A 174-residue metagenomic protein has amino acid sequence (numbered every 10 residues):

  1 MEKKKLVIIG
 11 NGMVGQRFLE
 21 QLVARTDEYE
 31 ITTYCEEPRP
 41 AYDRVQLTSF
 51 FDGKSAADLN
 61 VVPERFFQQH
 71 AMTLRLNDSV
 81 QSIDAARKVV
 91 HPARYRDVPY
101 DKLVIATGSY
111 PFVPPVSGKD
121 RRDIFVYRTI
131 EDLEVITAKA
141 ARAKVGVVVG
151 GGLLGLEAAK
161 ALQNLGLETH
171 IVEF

Functional and structural regions predicted by a protein language model:
M1-K3, V7, V62-V149, E168-H170: FAD-binding core/adjacent interface of flavoenzyme oxidoreductases
E2-T73, A161-F174: Beta1-alpha1 glycine-rich phosphate/pyrophosphate-binding loop at the start of Rossmann-like nucleotide-binding domains
G15, G155-L156: N-terminal Rossmann-fold NAD(P) dinucleotide-binding loop
F18-R25, R39-A41, R87-R96, V147-L153: Short, mixed-charge, low-aromatic patches
E28-T32, R121-F125, E157: Short acidic/polar alpha-helix capping motifs at helix-coil junctions
T107, L156-A158, F174: Generic detector of well-ordered alpha-helical packing
V113-P115, E157, N164: Active-site-proximal flexible loops/turns
